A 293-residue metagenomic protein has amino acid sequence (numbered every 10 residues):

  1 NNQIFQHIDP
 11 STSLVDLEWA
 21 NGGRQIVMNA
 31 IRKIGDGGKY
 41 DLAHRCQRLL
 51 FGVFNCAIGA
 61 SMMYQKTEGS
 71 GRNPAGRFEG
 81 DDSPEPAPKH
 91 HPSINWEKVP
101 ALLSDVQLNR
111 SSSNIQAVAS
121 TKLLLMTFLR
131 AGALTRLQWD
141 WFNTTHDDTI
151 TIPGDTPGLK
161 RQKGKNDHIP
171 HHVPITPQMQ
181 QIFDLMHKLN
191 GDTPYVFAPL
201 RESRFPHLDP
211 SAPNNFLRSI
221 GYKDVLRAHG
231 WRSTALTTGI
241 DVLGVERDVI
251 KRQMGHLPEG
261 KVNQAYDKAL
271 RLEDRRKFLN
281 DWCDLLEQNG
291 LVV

Functional and structural regions predicted by a protein language model:
N1-G37, V53-C56: Basic/aromatic-enriched alpha-helical hairpins
L14, G59, M63, I115-K122 (+6 more regions): Membrane-topology and secretion signals of cell-surface/extracellular proteins
L17-A20, G76-S104, K160-P177, G191-P194 (+1 more regions): DNA breakage-rejoining catalytic core of tyrosine-based enzymes
G22, G71-D81, R136-L185: Conserved tyrosine-mediated DNA breakage-rejoining catalytic core shared by Y-recombinases
I34-F51, G59-M63, T67-L137, L189 (+1 more regions): Basic, Lys/Arg- and aromatic-enriched nucleic-acid-binding interface segment
S93-P100, P174-D224, A235, L243 (+1 more regions): Active-site/catalytic core of tyrosine-dependent DNA strand-transfer enzymes
K122, M126-A133, L208, G230-L257: C-terminal catalytic core of tyrosine-transesterase DNA break-rejoin enzymes
T156-L159, M254-L291: Catalytic-site neighborhood detector that most strongly recognizes the C-terminal catalytic loop/helix of tyrosine
